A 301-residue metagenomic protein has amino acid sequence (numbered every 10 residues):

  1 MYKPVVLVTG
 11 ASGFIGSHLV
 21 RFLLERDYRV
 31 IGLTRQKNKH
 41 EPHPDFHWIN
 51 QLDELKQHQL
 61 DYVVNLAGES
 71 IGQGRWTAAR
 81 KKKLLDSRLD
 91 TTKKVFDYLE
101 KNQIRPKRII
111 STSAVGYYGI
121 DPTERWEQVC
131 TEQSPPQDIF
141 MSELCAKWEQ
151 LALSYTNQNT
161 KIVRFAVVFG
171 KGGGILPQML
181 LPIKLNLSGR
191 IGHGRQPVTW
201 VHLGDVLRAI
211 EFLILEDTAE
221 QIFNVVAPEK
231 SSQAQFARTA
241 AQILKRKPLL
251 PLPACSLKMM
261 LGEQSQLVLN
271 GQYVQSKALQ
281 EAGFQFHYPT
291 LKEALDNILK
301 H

Functional and structural regions predicted by a protein language model:
V5-R26: N-terminal Rossmann NAD(P)H-binding glycine-rich loop of SDR-like oxidoreductase domains
D45-K94: NAD(P)H-binding glycine-rich loop region in Rossmannoid oxidoreductase-like domains and their noncatalytic homologs
D86, P122-I162: Catalytic helix-loop patch of NAD(P)-dependent Rossmann-fold dehydrogenases
K93-D138: Conserved Rossmann-fold NAD(P)-dependent oxidoreductase catalytic core, especially the SDR/UDP-sugar
A146, L153-I162, A166-P197: NAD(P)-dependent short-chain dehydrogenase/reductase
P177-S188, Q196-K230: Alpha-helical substrate-binding/gating segment
E216-E263, D296: Mid/C-terminal beta-alpha module of Rossmann-like enzyme folds, strongest in SDR-family dehydrogenases/epimerases
Q266-H301: C-terminal amphipathic/interface module of NAD(P)-dependent oxidoreductases and related NAD-binding regulators
